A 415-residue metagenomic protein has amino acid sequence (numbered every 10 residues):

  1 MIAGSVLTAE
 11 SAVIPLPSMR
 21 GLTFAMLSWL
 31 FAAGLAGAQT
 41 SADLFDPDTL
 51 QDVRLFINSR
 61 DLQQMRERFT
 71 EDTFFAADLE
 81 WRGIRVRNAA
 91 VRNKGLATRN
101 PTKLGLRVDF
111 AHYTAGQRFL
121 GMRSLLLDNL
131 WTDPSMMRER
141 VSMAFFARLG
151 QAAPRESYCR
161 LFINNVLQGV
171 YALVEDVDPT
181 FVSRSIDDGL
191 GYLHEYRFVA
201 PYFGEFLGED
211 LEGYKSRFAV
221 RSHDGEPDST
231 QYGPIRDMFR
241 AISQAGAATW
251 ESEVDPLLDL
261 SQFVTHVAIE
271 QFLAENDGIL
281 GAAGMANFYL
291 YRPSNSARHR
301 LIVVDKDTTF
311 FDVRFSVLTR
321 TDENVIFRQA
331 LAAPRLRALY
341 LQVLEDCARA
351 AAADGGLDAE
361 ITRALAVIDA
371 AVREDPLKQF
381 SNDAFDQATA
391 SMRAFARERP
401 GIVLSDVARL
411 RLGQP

Functional and structural regions predicted by a protein language model:
M1-A3, L7-V13: Intrinsically disordered, low-complexity segments enriched in serine/proline and basic residues
G4, G21, G34-G37: Residue-identity detector for glycine
E10-F24: Bacterial N-terminal signal peptides that target proteins for export
T23-A33: Bacterial N-terminal signal peptides
A38-P415: Phosphate/dinucleotide-binding and metal-coordinating scaffold of catalytic cores in nucleotide-dependent enzymes
